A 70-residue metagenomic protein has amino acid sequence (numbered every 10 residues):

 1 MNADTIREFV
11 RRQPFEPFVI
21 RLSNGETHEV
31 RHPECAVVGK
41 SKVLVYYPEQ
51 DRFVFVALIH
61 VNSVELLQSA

Functional and structural regions predicted by a protein language model:
M1-A70: Motif-centric detector for short Cys/His coordination patterns
